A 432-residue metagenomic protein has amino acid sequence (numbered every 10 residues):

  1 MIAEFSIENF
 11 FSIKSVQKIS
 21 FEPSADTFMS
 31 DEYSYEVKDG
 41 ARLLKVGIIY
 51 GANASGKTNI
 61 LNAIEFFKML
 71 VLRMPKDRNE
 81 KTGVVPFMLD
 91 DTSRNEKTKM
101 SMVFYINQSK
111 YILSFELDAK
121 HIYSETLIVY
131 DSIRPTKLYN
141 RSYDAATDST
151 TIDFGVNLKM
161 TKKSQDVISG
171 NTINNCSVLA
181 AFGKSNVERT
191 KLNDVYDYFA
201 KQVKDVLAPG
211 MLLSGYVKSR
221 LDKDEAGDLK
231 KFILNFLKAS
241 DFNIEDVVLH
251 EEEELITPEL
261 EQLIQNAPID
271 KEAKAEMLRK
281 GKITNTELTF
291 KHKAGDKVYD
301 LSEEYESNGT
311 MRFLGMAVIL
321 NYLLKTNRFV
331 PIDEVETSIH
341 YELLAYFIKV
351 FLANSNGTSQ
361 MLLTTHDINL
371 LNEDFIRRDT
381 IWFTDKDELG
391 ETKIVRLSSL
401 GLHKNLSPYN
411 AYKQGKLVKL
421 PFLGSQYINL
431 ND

Functional and structural regions predicted by a protein language model:
M1-E4, T326, Y346-D432: C-terminal lobe/lid and adjacent interdomain/linker elements of RecA-like ASCE P-loop ATPase modules
I2-F66, D432: Pre-Walker A-like glycine/lysine-rich segment at the N-terminus of P-loop NTPase domains
F10, E334-I339, I368: Conserved Walker B
S34-I48, A52, L61-L113, D118-I122: Conserved P-loop NTP-binding catalytic core
A41-R42, S93-N95, Y105-N107, N321-L324 (+2 more regions): Conserved catalytic network of the ASCE P-loop NTPase/AAA+ motor domain
V46-Y50, Q265-N321, F329, V335-I339: Conserved ABC ATPase signature
I112-P258: Electropositive, glycine-dotted interaction segments that contact anionic polymers or phosphate-rich ligands
H340-A345: Short alpha-helix of the ABC ATPase nucleotide-binding domain corresponding to the H-loop/switch region
